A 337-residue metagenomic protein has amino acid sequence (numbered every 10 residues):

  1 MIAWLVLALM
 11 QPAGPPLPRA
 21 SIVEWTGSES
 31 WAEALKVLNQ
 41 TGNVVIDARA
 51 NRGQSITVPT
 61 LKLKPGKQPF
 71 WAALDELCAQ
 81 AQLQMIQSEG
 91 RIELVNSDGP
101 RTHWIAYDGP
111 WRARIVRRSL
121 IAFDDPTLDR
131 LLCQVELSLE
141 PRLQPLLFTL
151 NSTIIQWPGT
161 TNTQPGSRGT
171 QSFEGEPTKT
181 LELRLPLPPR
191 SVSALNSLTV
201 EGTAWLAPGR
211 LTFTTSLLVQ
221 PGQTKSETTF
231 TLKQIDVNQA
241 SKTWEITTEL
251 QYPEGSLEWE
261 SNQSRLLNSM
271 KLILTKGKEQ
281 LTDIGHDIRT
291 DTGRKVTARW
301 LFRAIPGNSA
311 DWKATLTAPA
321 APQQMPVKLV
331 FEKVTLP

Functional and structural regions predicted by a protein language model:
I2-Q11: Sec-dependent N-terminal signal peptides
A3-W4, S28-E29, Q68, I115 (+1 more regions): Low-complexity, intrinsically disordered regions enriched in charged/polar residues
Q11-G14, K179-L181: Short, low-complexity, intrinsically disordered N-terminal segments
A13-L74, Q80-N96: N-terminal export/assembly leaders
N39, C78-P337: Alpha-helical, hydrophobic structural elements that either
